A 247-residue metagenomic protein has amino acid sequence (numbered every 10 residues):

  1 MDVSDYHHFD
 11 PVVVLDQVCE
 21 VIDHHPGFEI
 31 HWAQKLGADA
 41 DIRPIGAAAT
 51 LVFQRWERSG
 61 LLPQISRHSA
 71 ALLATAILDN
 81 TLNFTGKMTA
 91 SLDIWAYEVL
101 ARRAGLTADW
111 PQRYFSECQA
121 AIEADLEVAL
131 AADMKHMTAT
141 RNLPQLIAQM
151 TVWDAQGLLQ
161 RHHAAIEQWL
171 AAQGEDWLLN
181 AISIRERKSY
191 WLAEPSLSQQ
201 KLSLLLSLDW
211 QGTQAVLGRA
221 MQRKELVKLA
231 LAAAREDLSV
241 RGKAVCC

Functional and structural regions predicted by a protein language model:
M1-C247: Replace "Mg2+/Mn2+-dependent" with "divalent metal-dependent
